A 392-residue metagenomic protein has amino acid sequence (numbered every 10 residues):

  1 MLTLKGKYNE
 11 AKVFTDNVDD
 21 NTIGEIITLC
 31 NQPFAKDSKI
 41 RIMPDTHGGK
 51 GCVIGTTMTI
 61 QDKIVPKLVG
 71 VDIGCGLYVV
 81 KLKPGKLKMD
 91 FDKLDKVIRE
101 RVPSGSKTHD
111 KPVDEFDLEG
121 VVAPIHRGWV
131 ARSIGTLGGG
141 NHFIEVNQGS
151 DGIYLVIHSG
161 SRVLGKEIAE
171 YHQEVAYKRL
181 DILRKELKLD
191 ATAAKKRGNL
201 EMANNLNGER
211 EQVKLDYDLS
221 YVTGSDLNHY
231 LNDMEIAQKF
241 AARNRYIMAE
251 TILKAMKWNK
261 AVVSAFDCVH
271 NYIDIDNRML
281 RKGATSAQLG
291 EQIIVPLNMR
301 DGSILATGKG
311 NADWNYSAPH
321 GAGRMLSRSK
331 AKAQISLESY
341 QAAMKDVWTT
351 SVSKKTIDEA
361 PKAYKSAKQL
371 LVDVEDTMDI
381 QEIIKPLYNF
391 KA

Functional and structural regions predicted by a protein language model:
L2-T28, A35-I42, G48-M58, D62-P66 (+2 more regions): Domain-length cofactor-binding catalytic modules of enzymes
P44-D45, D72: Acidic active-site catalytic centers that drive phospho-/nucleotidyl reactions and related ester hydrolyses
P66-L118: A generic, well-ordered mixed alpha/beta core segment in the N-terminal half of proteins
